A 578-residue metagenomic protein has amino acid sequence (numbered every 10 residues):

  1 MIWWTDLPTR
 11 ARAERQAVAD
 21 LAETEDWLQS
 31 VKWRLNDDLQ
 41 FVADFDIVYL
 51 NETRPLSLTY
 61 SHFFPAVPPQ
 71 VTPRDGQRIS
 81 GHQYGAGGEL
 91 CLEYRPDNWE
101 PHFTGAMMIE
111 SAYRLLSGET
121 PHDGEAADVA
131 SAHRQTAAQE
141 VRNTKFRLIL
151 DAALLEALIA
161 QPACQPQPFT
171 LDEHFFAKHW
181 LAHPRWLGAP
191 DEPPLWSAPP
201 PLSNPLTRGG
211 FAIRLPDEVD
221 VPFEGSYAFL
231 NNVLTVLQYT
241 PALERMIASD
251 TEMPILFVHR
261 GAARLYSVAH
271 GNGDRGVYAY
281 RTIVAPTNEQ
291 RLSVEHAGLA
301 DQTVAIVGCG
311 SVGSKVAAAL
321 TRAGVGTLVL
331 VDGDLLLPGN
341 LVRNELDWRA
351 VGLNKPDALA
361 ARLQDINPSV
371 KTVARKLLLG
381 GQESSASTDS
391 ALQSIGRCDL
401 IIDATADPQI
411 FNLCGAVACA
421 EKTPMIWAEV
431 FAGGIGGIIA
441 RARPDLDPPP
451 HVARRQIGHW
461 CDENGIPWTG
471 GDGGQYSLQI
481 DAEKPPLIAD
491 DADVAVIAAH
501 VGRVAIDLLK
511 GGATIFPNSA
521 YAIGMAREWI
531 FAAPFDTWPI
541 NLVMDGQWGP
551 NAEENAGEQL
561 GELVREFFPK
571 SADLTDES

Functional and structural regions predicted by a protein language model:
I2-I47: Negatively charged, low-complexity tracts enriched in Asp/Glu with abundant Ser/Thr
Q29-D97, H102-A106: Compact alpha/beta protein-protein interaction domains typified by the UBC
Y84-A137: Domain-level detector for trafficking modules
Q135-L265, H270-N272, L392-L400, A404-S578: Glycine-rich phosphate/adenylate-binding loop
V277-V304: A short, basic/flexible loop-to-alpha-helix module at the beginning of a structural domain
E295-L335: Glycine-rich adenosine-cofactor-binding loop
L335-K371: Glycine-rich phosphate-binding loop and adjoining beta1-alpha1-beta2 segment of Rossmann-like nucleotide-binding folds
A360, D365-C398, T405-P408: A structured beta-alpha segment of the ubiquitous adenosine-cofactor-binding alpha/beta core
